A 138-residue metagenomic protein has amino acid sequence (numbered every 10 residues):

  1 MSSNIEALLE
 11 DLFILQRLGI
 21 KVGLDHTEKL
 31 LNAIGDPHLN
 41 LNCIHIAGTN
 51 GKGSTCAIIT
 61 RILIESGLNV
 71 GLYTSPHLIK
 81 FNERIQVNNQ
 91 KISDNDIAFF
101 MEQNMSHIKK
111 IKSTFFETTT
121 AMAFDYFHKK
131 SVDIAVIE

Functional and structural regions predicted by a protein language model:
M1-G48, T55, R61-L68, Y73: Short functional linear segments
L24, E28-L39, E65-E138: ATP-dependent carboxylate-amine ligase catalytic core
K52-C56, I79-N82: Short active-site-adjacent helix-start/loop capping segments
